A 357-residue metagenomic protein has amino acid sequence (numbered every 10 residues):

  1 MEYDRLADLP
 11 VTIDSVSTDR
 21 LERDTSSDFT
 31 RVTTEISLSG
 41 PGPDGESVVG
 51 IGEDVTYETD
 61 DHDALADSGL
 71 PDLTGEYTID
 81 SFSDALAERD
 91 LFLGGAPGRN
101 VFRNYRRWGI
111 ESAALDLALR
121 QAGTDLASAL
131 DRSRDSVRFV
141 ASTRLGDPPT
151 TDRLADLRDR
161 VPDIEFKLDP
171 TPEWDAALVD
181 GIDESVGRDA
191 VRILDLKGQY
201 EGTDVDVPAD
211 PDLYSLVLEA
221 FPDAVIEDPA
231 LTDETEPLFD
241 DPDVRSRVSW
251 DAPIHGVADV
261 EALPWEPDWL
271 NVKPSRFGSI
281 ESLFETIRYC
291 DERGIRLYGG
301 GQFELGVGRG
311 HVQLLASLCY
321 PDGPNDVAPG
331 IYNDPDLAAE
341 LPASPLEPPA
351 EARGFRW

Functional and structural regions predicted by a protein language model:
M1-H62: Structured beta-strand/loop patches that form or line metal/cofactor-binding pockets in enzymes
M1-S15, I36-S39, G94, R120 (+2 more regions): N-terminal amphipathic alpha-helix/helix-capping segment at the start of soluble metabolic enzymes
D44, V49-A122: Metal- or metallocofactor-binding catalytic centers and their adjacent structured scaffolds across diverse enzyme
R107-L231: Active-site-facing alpha/beta catalytic cores
T124, I295, P321: Short glycine/serine/threonine/alanine-rich loop segments
D152, K167, K273-R276, P349: A general lysine-centric signal
D175-A316, N325-P329, N333-P342: Catalytic core of soluble alpha/beta enzymes
D334-W357: C-terminal extensions of enzymes
